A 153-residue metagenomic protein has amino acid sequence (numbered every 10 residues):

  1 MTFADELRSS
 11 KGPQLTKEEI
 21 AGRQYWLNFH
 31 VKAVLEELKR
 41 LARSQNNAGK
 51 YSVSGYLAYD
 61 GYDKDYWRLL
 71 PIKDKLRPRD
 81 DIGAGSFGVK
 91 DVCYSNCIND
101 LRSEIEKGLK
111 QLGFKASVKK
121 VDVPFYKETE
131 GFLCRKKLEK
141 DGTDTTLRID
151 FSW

Functional and structural regions predicted by a protein language model:
M1-R102: N-terminal leader/targeting segments
A4, L112, L133-C134: Short, aromatic- and cysteine-enriched interfacial helices/patches that mediate contacts at lipid membranes
I20, V53, G108, T145-L147: Generic detection of intrinsically disordered/low-complexity segments and helix-coil linkers/edges
N96, L109, I149-F151: Generic hydrophobic secondary-structure signal
D100-G113: Amphipathic alpha-helical segments
A116-W153: C-terminal edge-of-domain segments
